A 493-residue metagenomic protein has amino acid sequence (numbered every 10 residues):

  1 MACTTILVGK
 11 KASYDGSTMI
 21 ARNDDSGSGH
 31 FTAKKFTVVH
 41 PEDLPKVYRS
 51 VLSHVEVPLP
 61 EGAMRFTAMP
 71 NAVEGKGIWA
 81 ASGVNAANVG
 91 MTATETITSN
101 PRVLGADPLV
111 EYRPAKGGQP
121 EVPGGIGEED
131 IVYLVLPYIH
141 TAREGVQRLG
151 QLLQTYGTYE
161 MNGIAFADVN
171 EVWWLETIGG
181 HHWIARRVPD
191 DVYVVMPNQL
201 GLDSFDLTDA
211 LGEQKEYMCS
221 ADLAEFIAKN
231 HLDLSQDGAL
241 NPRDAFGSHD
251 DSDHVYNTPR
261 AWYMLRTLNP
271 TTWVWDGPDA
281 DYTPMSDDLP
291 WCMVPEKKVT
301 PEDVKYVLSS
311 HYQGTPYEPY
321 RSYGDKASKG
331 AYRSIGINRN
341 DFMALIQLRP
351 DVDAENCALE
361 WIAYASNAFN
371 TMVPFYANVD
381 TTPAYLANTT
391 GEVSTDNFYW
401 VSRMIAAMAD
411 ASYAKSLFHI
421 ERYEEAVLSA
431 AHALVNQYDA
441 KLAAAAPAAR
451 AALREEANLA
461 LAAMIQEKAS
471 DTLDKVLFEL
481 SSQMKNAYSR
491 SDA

Functional and structural regions predicted by a protein language model:
A2-E128, R148-A280: A contiguous strand-loop segment
E61-R65, V146, S322-G330: Short Pro/Gly-enriched beta-strand edge/turn motifs at strand-loop
P101-V103, Y133, A142: Active-site-adjacent core segments of small-molecule enzymes
G118-E121, I131-I139: Second-shell loop/turn segments in exported
Y138-E160, K297, G314, P350-V352: Secondary-structure boundary elements
E225-D351: Glycine-rich, aromatic-lined ligand/substrate-binding cores of catalytic and carbohydrate-binding domains
Q313, Y317-A444: Substrate-recognition/cap regions that form aromatic- and gly/pro-loop-enriched pockets for small-molecule ligands
E425-A493: Histidine-centered catalytic/metal-binding microenvironments
